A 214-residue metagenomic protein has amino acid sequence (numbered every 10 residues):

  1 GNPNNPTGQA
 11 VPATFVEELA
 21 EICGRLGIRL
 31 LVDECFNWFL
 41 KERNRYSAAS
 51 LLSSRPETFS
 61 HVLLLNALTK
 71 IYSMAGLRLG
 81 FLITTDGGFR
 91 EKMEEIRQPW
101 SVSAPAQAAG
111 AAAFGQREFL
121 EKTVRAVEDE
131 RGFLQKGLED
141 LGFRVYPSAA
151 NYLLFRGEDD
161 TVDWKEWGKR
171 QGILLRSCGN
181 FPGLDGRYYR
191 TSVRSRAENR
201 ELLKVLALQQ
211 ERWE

Functional and structural regions predicted by a protein language model:
G1-N4, L31-E34, Y146-S148: Short beta-strands and strand-loop turn motifs
P6-L30, F36-I71: Active-site pre-lysine segment of PLP-dependent enzymes
V32, V102, P147, L175-S177: Hydrophobic residues in well-ordered beta-strands that form the structural core
D33-C35, G80, G110, L153 (+2 more regions): Generic structural signal for small/hydrophobic residues in well-ordered secondary structure, especially within
H61-Y146: PLP-dependent aminotransferase class I/II
G76, A149, G183-D185: Short acidic/glycine-enriched loop/turn segments that link adjacent beta-strands
E128, L138-Q171, V193: Conserved PLP-binding catalytic core of the aspartate aminotransferase-like
R170-I173, N180-E214: PLP-dependent enzyme catalytic core of the Aspartate aminotransferase-like
